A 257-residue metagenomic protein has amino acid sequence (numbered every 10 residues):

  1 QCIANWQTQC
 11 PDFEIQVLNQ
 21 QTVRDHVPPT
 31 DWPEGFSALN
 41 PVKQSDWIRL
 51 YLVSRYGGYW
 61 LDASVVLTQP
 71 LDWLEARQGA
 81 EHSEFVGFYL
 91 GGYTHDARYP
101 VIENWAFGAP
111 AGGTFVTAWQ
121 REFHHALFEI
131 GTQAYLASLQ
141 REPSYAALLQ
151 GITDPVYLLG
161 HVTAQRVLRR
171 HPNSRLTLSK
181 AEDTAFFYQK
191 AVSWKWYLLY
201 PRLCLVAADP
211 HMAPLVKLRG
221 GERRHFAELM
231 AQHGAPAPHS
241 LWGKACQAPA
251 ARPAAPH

Functional and structural regions predicted by a protein language model:
Q1-D46, A63-H257: Glycosyltransferase-associated regions of secretory-pathway enzymes, highlighting luminal stem/catalytic domains
W47-G58: Small-residue hinge/turn detector
